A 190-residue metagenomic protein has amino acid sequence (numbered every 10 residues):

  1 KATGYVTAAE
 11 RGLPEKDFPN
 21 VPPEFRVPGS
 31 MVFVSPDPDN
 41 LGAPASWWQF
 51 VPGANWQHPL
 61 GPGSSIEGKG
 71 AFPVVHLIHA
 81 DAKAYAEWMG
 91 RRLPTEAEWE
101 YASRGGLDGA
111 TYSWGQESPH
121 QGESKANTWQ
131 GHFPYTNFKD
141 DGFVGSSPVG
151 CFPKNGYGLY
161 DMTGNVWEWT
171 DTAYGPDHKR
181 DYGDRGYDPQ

Functional and structural regions predicted by a protein language model:
A2-A8, M89-G90: Short capping motifs at secondary-structure boundaries
L13-Q190: Functional-site microenvironments in short loops/helix caps that host divalent-cation chemistry
